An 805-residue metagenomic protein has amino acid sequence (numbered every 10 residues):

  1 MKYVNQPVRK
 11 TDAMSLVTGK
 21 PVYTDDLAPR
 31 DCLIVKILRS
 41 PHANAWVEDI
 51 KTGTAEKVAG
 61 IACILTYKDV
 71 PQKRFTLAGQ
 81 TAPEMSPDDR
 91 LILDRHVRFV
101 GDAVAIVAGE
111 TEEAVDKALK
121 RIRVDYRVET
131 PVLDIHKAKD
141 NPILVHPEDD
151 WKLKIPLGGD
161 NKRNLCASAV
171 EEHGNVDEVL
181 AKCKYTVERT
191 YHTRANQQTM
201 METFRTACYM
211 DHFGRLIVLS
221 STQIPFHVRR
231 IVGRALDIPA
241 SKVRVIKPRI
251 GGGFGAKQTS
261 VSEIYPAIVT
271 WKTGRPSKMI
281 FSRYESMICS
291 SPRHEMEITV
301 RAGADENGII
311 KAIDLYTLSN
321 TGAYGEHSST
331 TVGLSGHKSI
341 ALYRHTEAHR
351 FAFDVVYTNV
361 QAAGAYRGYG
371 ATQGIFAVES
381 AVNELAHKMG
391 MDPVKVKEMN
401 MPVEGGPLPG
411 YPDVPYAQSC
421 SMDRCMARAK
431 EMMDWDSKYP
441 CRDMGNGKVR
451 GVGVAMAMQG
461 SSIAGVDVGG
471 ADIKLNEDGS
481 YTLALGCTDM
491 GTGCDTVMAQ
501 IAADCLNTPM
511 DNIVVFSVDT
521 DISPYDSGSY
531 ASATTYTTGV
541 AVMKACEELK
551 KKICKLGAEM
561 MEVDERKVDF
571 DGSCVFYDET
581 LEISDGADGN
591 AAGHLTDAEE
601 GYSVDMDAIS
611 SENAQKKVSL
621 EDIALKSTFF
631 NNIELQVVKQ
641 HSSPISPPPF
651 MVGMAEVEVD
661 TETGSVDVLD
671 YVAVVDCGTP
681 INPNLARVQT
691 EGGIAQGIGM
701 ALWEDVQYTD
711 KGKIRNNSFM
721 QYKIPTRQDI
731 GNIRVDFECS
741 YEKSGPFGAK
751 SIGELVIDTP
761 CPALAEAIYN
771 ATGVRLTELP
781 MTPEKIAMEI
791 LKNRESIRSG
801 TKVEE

Functional and structural regions predicted by a protein language model:
M1-G158: Flexible, low-hydrophobicity surface segments
D12-S15, A82-P83, P87, D160-T206 (+6 more regions): Glycine-rich loop/linker segments at domain edges
M14-S15, K120-R127, P131, Q223 (+5 more regions): Extended active-site and interfacial segments that coordinate phosphate-rich ligands in large catalytic machineries
Y67-K68, D237-K242, K272-S277, E306 (+4 more regions): C-terminal catalytic domains of large/alpha subunits in multi-subunit enzymes
R74-G79, A118-R121, S220, R229-I231 (+11 more regions): Short acidic, glycine/serine/threonine-rich loops at helix termini
R95-H96, P239-S241, I246-K247, W271-S282 (+1 more regions): Conserved catalytic cysteine-centered active-site region of acyl-thioester-dependent Claisen-condensing enzymes
V145-L236, M401-S480, P644, R715-D729 (+1 more regions): Helix-loop-helix junctions that connect adjacent transmembrane helices in secondary transporters/permeases, recognized
R230, G251-G274, K278-M279, C494-A502: Thiamine diphosphate
